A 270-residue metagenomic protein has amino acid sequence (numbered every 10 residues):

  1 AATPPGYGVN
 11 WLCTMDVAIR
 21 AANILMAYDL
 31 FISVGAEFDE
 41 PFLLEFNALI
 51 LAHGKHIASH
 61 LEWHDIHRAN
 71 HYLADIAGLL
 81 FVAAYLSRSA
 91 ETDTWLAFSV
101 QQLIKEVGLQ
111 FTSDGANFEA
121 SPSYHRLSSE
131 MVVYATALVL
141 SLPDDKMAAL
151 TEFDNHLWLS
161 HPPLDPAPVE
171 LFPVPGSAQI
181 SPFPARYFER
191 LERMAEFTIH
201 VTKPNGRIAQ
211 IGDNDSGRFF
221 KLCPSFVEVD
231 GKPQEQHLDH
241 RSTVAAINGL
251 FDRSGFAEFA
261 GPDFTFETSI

Functional and structural regions predicted by a protein language model:
T3-A137, S141-D144, H156: Active-site lining segments of carbohydrate-active enzymes
S123-I270: Carbohydrate-active enzyme catalytic cores, enriched for enzymes that act on polyanionic acidic polysaccharides
